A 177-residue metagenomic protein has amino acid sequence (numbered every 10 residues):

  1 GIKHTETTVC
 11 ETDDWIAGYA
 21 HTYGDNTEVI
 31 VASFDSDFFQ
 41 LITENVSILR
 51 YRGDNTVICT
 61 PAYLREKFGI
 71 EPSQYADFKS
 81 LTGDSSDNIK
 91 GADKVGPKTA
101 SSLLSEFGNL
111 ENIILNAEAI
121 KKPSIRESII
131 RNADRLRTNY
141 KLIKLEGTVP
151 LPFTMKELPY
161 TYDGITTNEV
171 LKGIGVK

Functional and structural regions predicted by a protein language model:
G1-F153: Extended two-metal-dependent nuclease catalytic cores across DNA- and RNA-processing enzymes
Y162-G164: S-adenosyl-L-methionine-dependent methyltransferase catalytic core, i.e., the SAM/SAH-binding region
N168-K177: Long, highly charged low-complexity segments enriched in Glu/Asp and Lys/Arg with interspersed Ser/Thr
